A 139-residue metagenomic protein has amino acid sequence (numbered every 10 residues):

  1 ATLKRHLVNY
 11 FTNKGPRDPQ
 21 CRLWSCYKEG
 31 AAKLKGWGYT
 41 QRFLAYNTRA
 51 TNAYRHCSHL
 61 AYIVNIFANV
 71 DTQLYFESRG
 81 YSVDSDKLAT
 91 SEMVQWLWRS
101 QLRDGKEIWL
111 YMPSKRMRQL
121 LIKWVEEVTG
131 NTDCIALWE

Functional and structural regions predicted by a protein language model:
A1-A45, H59: Positively charged, amphipathic N-terminal segments that serve as targeting/anchoring signals
G36-L120, W124-T129, D133-W138: Conserved RecA-like P-loop NTPase helicase motor core
